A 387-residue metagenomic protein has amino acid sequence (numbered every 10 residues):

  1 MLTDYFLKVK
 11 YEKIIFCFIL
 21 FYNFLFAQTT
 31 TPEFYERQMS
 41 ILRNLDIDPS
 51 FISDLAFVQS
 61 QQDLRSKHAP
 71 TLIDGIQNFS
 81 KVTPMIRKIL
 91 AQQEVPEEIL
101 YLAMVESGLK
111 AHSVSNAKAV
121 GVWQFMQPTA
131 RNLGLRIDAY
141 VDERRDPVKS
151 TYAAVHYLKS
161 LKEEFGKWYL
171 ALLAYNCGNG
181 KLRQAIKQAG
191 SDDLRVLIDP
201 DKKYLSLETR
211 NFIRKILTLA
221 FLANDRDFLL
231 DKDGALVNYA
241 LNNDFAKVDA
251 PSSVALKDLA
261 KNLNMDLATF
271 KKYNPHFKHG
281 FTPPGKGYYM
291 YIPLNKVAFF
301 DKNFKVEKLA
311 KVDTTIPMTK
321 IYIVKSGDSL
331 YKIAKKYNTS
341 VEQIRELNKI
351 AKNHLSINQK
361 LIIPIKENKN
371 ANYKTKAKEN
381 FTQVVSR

Functional and structural regions predicted by a protein language model:
L2, Y11-K13, N23-E94, I99: An acidic, Gly/Ser/Thr/Pro-rich helix-cap/linker signature
S60-D74, L109-N116, Q124-G166, S191-K203 (+1 more regions): Substrate-binding clefts and substrate-entry loops adjacent to catalytic sites of polymer-processing enzymes acting on
L72-T83, Q92-V95, S115-W123, E143-A154 (+7 more regions): Solvent-exposed, acidic/flexible segments
Q77, K81-P84, K88, L100 (+9 more regions): Solvent-exposed, polar/charged alpha-helical surfaces in well-ordered, non-transmembrane soluble domains, broadly
V95-H112, A171-N176, K271-N274, I344-N348 (+1 more regions): Short, functionally critical alpha-helical segments immediately adjacent to catalytic or ligand/cofactor-binding
L158-Q188: Catalytic and binding regions of secreted/periplasmic enzymes and modules that target cell-wall glycans
K202-D227: Amphipathic alpha-helical blocks and their helix-capping loop/short-beta junctions
F221-P251, N262, L267-R387: Extracytoplasmic low-complexity/disordered linkers and repeat tracts associated with LysM-containing
